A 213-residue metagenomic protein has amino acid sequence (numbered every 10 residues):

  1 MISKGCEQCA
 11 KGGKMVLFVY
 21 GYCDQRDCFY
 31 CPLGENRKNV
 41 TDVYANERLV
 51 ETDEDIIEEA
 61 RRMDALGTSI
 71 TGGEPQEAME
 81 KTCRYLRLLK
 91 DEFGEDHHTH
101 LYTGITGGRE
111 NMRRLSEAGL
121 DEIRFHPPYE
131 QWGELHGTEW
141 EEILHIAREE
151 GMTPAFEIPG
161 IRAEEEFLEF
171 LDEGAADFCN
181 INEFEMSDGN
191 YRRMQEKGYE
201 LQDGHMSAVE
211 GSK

Functional and structural regions predicted by a protein language model:
I2-V50: Canonical Radical SAM [4Fe-4S] cluster-binding loop centered on the CxxxCxxC motif and its immediate flanking residues
K14-L17, L66-I70, H97-L101, I123-F125 (+2 more regions): Hydrophobic faces of well-ordered beta-strands that scaffold small-molecule active sites in alpha/beta enzyme cores
P32-G34, P128, I181-E185: Short loop/turn segments at strand-loop or loop-helix junctions that form parts of catalytic or ligand-binding pockets
K38-E54, Q76-E117, H126-H136, A155-L168: Canonical radical SAM enzyme core domain
E54-E74: Short Fe-S-cluster ligation motifs
R61, S116-G119, L171-D172: Non-catalytic positions within long, well-ordered alpha-helices that form the structural scaffold/packing of enzyme
T138-K213: Conserved C-terminal portion of the radical SAM core fold that forms the substrate/S-adenosylmethionine-binding
